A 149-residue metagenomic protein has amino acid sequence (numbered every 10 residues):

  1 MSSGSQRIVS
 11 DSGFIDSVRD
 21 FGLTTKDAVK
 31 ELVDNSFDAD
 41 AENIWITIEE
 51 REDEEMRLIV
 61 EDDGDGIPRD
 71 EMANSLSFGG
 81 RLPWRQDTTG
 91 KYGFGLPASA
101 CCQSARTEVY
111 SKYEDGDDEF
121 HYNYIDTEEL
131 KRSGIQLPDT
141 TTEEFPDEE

Functional and structural regions predicted by a protein language model:
M1-E42, E49, D53, D70-A73: Bergerat-fold GHKL ATPase/HATPase_c domain
W45-T47, A98: Short, surface-exposed charged micro-motifs
I46, L58-I59: Hydrophobic/aromatic residues in the conserved F-box-adjacent beta-strands of the Bergerat ATP-binding
T47-E49, V109-Y110: Solvent-exposed beta-strand sheet faces enriched in polar/charged residues
D62: Acidic ATP/Mg2+-coordinating residue in the GHKL
G66-P68: A short glycine-centered beta->alpha linker in the GHKL/HATPase_c
N74-T89: Bergerat-fold ATP-binding/catalytic subdomain of histidine kinases
R85-E149: GHKL-type ATPase core
